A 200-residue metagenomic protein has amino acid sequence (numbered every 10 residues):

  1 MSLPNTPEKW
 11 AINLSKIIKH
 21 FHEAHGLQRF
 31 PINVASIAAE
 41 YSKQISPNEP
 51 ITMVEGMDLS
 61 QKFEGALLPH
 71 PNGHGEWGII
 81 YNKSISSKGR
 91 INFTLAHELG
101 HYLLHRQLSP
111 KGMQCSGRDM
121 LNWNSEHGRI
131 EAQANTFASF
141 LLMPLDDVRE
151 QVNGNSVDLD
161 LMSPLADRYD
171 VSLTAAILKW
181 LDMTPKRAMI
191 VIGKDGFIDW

Functional and structural regions predicted by a protein language model:
M1-W200: Short juxta-domain linker segments that transition from a proline/glycine-rich, charged coil into a short amphipathic
